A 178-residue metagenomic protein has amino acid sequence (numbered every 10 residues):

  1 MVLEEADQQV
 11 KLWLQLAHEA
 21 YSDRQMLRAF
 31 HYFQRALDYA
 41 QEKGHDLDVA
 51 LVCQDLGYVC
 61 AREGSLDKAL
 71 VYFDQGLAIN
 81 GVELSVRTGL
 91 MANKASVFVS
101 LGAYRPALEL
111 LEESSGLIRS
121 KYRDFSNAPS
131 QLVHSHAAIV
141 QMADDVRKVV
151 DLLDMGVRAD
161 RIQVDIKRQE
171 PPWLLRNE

Functional and structural regions predicted by a protein language model:
E4-E5, G44, V82, Y122-D124 (+1 more regions): Structural signature of alpha-solenoid helical repeat scaffolds
K11, L51, G89, N127-Q131 (+1 more regions): Residue register of alpha-helical TPR repeats
R35-Y39, D74-I79, E112-R123, V157-D165: Amphipathic alpha-helical segments of tetratricopeptide repeats
